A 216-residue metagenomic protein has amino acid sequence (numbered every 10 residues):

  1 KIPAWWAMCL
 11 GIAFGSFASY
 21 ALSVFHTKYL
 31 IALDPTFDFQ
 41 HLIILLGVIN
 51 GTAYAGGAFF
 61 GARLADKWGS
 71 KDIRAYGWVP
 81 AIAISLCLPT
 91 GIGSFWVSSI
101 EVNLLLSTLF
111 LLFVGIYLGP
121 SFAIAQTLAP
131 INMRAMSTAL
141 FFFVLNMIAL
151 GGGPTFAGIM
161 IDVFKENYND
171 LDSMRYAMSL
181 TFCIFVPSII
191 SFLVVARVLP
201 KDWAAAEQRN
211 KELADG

Functional and structural regions predicted by a protein language model:
I2-A62, G91, V114-F122, A149-I161: Extracytoplasmic gate region of multi-pass secondary transporters
C9, A13, G47-G51, A81 (+5 more regions): Residue-level signature of the transmembrane alpha-helical core of multi-pass small-molecule transporters
D38-F39, A75-W78, I161-F185: A membrane-interface helix-boundary motif in multi-pass transporters
F39-I43, I131-F141, M174: Loop-to-transmembrane helix entry/capping segments in MFS-fold secondary transporters and related SLC/MFSD carriers
I43-G47, R74-P80, L104, A135 (+1 more regions): Hydrophobic/aromatic positions within or immediately flanking transmembrane alpha-helices of multi-pass small-molecule
G69-K71, A125-R134: Paired intracellular helix-loop junctions of major facilitator superfamily
K71-S121: C-terminal transmembrane helical hairpin of 12-TM major facilitator-type secondary transporters
L88-V97, S179-D215: Multi-pass alpha-helical transporter architecture, strongest for 12-TM Major Facilitator/SLC carriers used
